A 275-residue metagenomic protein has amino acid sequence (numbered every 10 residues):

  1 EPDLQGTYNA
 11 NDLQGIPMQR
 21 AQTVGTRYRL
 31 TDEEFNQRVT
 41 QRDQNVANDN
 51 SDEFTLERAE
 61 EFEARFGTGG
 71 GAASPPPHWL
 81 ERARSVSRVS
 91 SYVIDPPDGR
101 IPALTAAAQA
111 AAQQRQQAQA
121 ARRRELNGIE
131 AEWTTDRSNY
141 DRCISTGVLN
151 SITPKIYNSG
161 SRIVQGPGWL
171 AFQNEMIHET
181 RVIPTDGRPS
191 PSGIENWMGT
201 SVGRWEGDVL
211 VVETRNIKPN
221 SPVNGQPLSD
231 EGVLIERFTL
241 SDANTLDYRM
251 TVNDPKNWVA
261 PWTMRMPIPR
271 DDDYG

Functional and structural regions predicted by a protein language model:
E1-G275: PEST-like low-complexity, intrinsically disordered acidic/proline/serine-rich tracts that flank trafficking/processing
